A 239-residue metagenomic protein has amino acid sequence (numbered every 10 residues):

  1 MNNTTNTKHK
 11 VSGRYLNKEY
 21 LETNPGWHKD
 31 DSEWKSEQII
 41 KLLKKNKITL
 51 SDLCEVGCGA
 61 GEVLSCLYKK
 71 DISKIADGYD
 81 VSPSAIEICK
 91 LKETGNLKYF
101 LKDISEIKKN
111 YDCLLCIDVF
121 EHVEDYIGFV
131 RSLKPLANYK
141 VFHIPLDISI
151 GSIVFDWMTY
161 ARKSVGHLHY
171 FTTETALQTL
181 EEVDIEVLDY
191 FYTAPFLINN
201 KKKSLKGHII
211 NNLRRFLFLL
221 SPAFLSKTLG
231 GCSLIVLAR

Functional and structural regions predicted by a protein language model:
M1-C113, I117, I127-V130, P135 (+4 more regions): Conserved N-terminal segment of class I S-adenosyl-L-methionine
D118, H122: A short His-aromatic
V123-E124, A137: Helix-to-beta-strand junctions that scaffold the AdoMet/dcAdoMet cofactor pocket in Class I SAM-dependent enzymes
E124, I150-G151, I198: Glycine/Thr-rich phosphate-binding loops of Rossmann-like dinucleotide-binding domains
Y139-V141: Short glycine-centered segments of the SAM/dcSAM-binding site in methyltransferase folds
H143-H167: Short, glycine-/aromatic-enriched active-site segment of Class I SAM-dependent methyltransferases
T179-I185: A structural motif corresponding to the C-terminal end of an alpha-helix and its immediate exit/capping segment
